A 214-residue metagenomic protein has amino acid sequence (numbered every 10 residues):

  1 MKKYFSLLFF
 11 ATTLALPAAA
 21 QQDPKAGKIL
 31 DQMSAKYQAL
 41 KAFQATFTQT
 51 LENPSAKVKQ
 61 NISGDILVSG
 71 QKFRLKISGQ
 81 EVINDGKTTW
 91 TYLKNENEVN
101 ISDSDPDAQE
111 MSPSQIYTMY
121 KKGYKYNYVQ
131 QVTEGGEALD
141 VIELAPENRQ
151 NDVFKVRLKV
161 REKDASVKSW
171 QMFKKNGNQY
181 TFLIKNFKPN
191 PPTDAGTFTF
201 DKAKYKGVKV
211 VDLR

Functional and structural regions predicted by a protein language model:
Y4-T13: Sec-dependent N-terminal signal peptides
L16-V58, Q71-K72, K204, K209-R214: N-terminal leader/targeting segments and the immediate start of mature chains
L40-A42, N61-S63, G70, N84 (+5 more regions): Extracytoplasmic
F47, F73-I77, T89-Y92, I101 (+3 more regions): Short hydrophobic/aromatic-rich beta-strand segments that constitute the beta-sheet cores of beta-sandwich/beta-barrel
S63-M111, Y180-T181: An acidic-aromatic
S104-A138: Flexible, surface-exposed loop/linker segments and immediately adjacent secondary-structure boundaries
Y124-Q131, G135-K206, V211-R214: Gly/Pro-enriched, hydrophobic low-complexity segments that function as extracytoplasmic propeptides/linkers
